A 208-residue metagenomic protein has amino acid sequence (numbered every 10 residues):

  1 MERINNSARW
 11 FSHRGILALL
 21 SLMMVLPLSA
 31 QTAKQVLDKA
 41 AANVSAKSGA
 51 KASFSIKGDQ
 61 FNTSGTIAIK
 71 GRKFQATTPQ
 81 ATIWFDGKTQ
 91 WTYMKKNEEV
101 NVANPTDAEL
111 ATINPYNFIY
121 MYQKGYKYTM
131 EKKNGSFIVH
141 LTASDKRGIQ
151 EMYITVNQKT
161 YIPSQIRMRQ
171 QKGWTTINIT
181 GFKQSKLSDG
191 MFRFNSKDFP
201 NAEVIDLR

Functional and structural regions predicted by a protein language model:
E2, L26-N62, K73, E98 (+1 more regions): N-terminal leader/targeting segments and the immediate start of mature chains
E2-L17: Bacterial N-terminal signal peptides that target proteins for export
R14-P27: Bacterial N-terminal signal peptides
S53-I56, Q75-P79, I138-D145, Q165-R169: Short beta-strand segments that buttress and anchor functional surface loops
T66-T112, Q170-T176: An acidic-aromatic
I69-R72, W84-D86, M152-Q165: A short, surface-exposed beta-strand/turn
P105-G135: Flexible, surface-exposed loop/linker segments and immediately adjacent secondary-structure boundaries
K133-G135, A143-E151, Q158-R208: Non-transmembrane domains of secretory- and envelope-associated proteins
